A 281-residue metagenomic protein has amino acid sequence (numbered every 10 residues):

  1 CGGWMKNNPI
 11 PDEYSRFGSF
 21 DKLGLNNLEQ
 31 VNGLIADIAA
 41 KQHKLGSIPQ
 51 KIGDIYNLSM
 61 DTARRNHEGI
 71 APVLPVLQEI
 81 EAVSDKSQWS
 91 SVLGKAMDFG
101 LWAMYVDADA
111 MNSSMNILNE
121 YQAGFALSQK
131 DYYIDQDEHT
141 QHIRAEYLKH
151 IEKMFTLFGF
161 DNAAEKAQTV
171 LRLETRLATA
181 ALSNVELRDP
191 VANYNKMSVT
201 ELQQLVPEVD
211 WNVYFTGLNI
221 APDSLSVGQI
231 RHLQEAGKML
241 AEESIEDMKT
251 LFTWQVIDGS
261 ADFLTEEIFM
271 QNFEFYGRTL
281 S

Functional and structural regions predicted by a protein language model:
C1-G33, R188: N-terminal mature-domain "stem" immediately C-terminal to a signal peptide or N-terminal signal-anchor/transmembrane
N32-S281: Noncatalytic, helix-rich "gating/capping" subdomain that lines the substrate-entry/channel surface of large enzyme
